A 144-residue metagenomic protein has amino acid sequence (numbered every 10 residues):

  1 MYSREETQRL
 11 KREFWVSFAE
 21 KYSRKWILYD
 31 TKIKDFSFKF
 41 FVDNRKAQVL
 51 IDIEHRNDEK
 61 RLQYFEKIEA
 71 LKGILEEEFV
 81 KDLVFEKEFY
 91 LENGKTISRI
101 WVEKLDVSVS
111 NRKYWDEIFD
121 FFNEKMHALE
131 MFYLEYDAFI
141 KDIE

Functional and structural regions predicted by a protein language model:
M1-E144: Charged, terminal alpha-helix-loop-beta segments that serve as non-catalytic nucleic-acid engagement and/or assembly
